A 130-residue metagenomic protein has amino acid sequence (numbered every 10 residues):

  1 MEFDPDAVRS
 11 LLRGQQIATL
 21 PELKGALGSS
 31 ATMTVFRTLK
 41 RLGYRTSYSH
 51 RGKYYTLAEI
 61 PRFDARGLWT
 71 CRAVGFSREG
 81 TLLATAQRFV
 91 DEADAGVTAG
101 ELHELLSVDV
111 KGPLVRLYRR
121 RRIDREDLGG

Functional and structural regions predicted by a protein language model:
M1-K53: Eukaryotic partner-binding/assembly regions in large regulatory complexes
M1-Q16, R78-D94: Positively charged, polyanion-binding regions of nucleic-acid-associated proteins
I17-A26, A93-L105: Short acidic, hydrophobic short linear motifs in intrinsically disordered regions
L23, H50-R51, E101, P113-L114 (+1 more regions): Short loop/turn and capping residues at structural boundaries
S29-T38, L106-R119: Short amphipathic alpha-helical interaction segments
K40-G80, R119-G130: Charged low-complexity interaction tracts in eukaryotic proteins
I60-E92, G100, L105-G112, R116: Phospho-regulated, low-complexity intrinsically disordered regions of nuclear gene-regulatory and chromatin-associated
